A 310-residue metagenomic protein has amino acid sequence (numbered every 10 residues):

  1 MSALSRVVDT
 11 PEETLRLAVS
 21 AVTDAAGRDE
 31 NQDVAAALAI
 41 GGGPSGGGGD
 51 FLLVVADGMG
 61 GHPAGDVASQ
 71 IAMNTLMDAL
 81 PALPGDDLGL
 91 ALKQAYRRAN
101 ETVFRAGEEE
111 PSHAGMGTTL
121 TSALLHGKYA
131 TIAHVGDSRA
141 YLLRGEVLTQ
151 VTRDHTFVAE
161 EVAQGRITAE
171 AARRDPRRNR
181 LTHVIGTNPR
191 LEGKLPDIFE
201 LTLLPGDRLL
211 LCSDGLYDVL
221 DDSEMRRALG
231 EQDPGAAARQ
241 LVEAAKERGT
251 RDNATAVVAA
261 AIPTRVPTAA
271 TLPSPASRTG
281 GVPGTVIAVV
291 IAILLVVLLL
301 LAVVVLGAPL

Functional and structural regions predicted by a protein language model:
M1-L310: PP2C/PPM-type serine/threonine phosphatase catalytic domain
